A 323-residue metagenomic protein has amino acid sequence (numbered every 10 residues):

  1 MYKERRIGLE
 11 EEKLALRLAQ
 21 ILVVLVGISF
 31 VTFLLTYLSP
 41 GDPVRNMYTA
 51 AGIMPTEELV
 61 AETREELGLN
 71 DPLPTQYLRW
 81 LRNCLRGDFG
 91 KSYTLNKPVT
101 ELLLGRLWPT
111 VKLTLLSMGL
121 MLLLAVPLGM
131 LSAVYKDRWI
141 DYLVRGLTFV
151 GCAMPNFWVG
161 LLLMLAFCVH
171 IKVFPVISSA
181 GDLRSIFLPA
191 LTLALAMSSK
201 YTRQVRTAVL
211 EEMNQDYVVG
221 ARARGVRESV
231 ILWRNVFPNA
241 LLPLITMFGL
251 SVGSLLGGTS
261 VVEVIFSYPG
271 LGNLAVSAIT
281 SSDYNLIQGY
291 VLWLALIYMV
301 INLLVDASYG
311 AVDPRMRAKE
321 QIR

Functional and structural regions predicted by a protein language model:
M1-A19, A223: N-terminal Sec/SRP start-transfer signal
Y2-I7, L69-V126: An internal, D/E-rich "acidic patch" concept
G8-E11, L103-I140, S179-R323: Alpha-helical transmembrane segments of integral membrane proteins, especially multi-pass inner/plasma-membrane
E10, L18, L59, T63 (+9 more regions): Hydrophobic alpha-helical segments of integral membrane proteins, encompassing both true transmembrane helices
V24, I28, T32, N156 (+3 more regions): Alpha-helical transmembrane segments of multipass membrane proteins
L25-L78, K172-L188: Hydrophobic alpha-helical transmembrane segments of membrane transport/permease proteins and related membrane-embedded
S39, G151-M154, L256: Transmembrane helix irregularities
R145-T207: Membrane-water interface segments at transmembrane-helix boundaries in multipass membrane proteins
